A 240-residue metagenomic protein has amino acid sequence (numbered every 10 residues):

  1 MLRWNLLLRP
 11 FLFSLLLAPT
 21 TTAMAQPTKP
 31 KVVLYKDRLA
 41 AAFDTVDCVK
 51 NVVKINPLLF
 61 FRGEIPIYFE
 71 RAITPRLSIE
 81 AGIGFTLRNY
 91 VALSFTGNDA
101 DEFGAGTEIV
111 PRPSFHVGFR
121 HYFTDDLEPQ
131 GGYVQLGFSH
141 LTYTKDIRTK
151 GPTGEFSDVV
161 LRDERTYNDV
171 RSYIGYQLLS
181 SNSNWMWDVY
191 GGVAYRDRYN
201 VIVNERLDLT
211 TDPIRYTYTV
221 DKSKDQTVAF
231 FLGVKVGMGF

Functional and structural regions predicted by a protein language model:
M1-T45: Cleavable N-terminal export/targeting peptides
P27-L34, Q226-F240: Outer-membrane beta-barrel "beta-signal"
D47, L58-F61, T107-R112, R162-D169 (+1 more regions): Short sequence motifs at beta-strands and strand-loop junctions characteristic of Gram-negative outer-membrane
D47-I65, I79-T86: Transmembrane beta-strand segments that form the barrel wall of outer-membrane beta-barrel proteins
L58-F60, G84-T86, G137-L141, Q177 (+2 more regions): Outer-membrane beta-barrel pore domains and translocons
R71-W185: Gram-negative (and chloroplast) outer-membrane scaffold detector with strong preference for beta-barrel transmembrane
V91-F103, V203-Y218: Solvent-exposed loop segments that connect transmembrane elements
D212-F230: C-terminal beta-signal and terminal closure region of outer-membrane beta-barrel proteins
